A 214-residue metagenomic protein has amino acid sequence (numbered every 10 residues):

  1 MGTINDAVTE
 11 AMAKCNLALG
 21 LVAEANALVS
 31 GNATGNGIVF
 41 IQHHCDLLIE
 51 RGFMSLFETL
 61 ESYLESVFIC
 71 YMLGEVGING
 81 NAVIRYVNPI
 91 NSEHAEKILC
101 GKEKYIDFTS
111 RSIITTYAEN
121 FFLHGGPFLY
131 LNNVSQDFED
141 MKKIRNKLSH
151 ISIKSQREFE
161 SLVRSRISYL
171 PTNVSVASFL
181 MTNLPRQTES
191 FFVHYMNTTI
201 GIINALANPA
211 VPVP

Functional and structural regions predicted by a protein language model:
G2-G31, N133-Q136, I151-P214: Polyanionic, low-complexity intrinsically disordered segments
A25-I38, Q42-C45: Short, Lys/Arg-rich flexible segments
G35, V83, S112-I114, V163-L170: Short, functional N-terminal and low-complexity linear motifs
V39-I144, R157-E158: Helix-loop junctions and short alpha-helical segments
